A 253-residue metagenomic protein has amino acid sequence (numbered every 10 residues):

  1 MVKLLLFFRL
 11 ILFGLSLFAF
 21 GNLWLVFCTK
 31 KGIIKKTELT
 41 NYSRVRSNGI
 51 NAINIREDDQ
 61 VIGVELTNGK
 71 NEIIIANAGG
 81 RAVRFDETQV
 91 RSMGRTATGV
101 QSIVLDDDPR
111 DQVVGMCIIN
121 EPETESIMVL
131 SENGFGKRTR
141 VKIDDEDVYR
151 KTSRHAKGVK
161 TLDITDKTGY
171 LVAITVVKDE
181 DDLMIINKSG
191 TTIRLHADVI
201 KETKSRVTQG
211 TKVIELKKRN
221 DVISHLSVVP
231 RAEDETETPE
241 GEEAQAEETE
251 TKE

Functional and structural regions predicted by a protein language model:
M1-E253: Short, structured "edge-of-domain" segments at secondary-structure transitions
